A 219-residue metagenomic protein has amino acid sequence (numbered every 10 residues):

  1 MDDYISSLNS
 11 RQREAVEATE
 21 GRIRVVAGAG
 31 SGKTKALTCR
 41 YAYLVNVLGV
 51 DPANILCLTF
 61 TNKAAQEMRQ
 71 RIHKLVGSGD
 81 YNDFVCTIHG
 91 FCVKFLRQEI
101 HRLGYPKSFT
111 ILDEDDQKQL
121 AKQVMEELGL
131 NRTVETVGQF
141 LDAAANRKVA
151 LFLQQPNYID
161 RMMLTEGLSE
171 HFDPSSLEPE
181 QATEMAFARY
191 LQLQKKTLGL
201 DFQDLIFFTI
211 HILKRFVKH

Functional and structural regions predicted by a protein language model:
M1-D2, S31: Non-catalytic interaction surface on structured domains
D2, E20-R22, A42-V217: A basic/glycine-biased coupling hinge at the interface between accessory DNA-binding modules
S6-E17: Pre-Walker A adenine-sensing motif
Q12, T34, T61: Ser/Thr-glycine-rich phosphate-binding loops at phosphate-binding pockets of nucleotides, nucleotide cofactors
E20-C39: Walker A/P-loop
